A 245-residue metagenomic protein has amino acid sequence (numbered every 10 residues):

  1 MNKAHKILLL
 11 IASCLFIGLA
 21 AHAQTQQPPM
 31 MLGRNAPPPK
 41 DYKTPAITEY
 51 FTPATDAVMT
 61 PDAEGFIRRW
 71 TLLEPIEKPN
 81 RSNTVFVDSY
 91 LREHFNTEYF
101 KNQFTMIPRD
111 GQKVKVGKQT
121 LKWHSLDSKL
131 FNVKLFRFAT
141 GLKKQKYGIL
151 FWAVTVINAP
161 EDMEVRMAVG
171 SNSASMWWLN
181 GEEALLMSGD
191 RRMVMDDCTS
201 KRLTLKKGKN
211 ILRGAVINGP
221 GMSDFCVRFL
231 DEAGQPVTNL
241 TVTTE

Functional and structural regions predicted by a protein language model:
M1-L9: Bacterial N-terminal signal peptides that target proteins for export
L9-G18: Bacterial N-terminal signal peptides
L19-A23: Sec/Tat signal peptide C-region and signal peptidase I cleavage site
Q24-F131, A215-E245: Accessory carbohydrate-binding/adhesion or oligomerization-edge regions at the termini of glycan-active proteins
T140-L150, S188-V194: Extracellular beta-rich ligand/substrate-recognition surface
A153-V165, R202-K207: Extracellular and analogous surface-interaction loops
A159, E164-W178, L212: Aromatic-lined ligand-binding clefts that engage carbohydrates, nucleic acids, or primary amines
L179-R228: Beta-strand-rich ligand-recognition modules
